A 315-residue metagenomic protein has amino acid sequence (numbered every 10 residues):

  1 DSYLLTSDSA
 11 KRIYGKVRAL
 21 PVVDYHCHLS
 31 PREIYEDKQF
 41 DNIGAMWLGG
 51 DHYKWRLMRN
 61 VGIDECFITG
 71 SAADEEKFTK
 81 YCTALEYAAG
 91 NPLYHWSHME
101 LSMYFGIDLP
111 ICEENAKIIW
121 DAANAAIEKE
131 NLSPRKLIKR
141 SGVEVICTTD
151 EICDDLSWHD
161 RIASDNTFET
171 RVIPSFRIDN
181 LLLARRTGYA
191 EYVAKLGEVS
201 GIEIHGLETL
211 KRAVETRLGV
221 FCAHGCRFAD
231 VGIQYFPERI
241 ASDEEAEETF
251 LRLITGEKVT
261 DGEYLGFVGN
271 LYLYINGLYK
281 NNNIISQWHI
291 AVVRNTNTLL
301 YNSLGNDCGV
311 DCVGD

Functional and structural regions predicted by a protein language model:
D1-P21, C27-N282: Metal-cofactor-binding active-site regions of metalloenzymes
D24-Y25, W288: Short hydrophobic beta-strand that contains or immediately precedes a catalytic carboxylate
K258-D315: Long, well-ordered mid-to-C-terminal structural blocks that present hydrophobic/aromatic surfaces
